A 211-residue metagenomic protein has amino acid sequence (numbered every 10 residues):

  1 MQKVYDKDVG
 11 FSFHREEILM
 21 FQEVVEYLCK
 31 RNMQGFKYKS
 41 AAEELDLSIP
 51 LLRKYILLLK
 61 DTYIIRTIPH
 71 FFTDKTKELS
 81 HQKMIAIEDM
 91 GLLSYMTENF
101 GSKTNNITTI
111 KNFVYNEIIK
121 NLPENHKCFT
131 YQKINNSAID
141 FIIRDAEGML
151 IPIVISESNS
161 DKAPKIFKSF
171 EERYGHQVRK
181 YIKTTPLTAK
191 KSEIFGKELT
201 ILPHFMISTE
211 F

Functional and structural regions predicted by a protein language model:
M1-T97, S102-T109, K120-N121, F129-Q132: Interdomain hinge/linker elements that couple catalytic modules in large macromolecular machines
I118, I139-I143, E147-N159, K180: Conserved catalytic cores of phosphodiester-cleaving nucleases, focusing on short active-site segments
K120-P123, S169-Q177: Arginine/glycine-rich "motif VI" loop of SF2 helicases in the C-terminal RecA-like domain
H126-D145: Active-site metal-binding core of divalent-cation-utilizing nuclease and nuclease-like domains
Q132-K133, H176-F195: Nucleic-acid nuclease catalytic cores
S158-S169: Active-site-adjacent loop/helix micro-motif of nuclease/hydrolase catalytic cores
L187-F211: Domain-level recognition of nuclease-like catalytic cores that cleave nucleotide substrates
